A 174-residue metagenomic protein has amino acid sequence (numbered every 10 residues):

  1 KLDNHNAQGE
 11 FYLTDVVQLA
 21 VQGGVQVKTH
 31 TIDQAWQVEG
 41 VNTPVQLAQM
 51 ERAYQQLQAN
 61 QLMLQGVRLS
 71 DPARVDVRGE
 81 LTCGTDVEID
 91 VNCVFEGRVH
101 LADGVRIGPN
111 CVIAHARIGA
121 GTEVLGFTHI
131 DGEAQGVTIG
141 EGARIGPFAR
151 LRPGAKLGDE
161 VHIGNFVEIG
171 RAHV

Functional and structural regions predicted by a protein language model:
K1-Q56, N60: Catalytic-core segments of class I nucleotidyltransferases/pyrophosphorylases that form NMP-activated intermediates
D15-A20, L57-E80: Charge-dense polyanion-binding interfaces
Q34-A35, M63, D71, V124: A generic structural signal for well-ordered coil/turn residues at beta-strand boundaries that shape enzyme active-site
R68-H173: Structural signal for interior beta-strand "rungs" in well-ordered beta-sheet cores of soluble enzyme domains
